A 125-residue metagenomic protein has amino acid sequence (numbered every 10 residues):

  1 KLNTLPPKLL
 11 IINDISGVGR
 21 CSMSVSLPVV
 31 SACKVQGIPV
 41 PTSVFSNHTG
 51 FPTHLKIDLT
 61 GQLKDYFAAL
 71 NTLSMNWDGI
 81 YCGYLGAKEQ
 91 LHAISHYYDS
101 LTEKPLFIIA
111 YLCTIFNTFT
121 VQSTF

Functional and structural regions predicted by a protein language model:
K1-G79: Small-residue (G/A/S/T)-rich helix-start motifs and N-terminal tracts that mark the onset
C82-F125: Conserved beta-alpha-beta core of the PfkB/ribokinase-like small-molecule kinase fold
